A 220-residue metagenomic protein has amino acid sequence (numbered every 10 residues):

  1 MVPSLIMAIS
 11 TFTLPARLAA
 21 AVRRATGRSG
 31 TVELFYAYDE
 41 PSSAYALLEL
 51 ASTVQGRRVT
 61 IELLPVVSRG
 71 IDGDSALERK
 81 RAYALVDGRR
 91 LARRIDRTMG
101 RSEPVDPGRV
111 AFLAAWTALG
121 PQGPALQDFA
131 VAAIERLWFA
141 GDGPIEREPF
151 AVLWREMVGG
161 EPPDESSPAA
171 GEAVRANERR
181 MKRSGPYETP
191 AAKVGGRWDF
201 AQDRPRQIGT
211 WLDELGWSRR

Functional and structural regions predicted by a protein language model:
V2-L18, R28-T31, S42-Q55, A132-R220: C-terminal cap of thioredoxin/glutaredoxin-like
R24-A25: Short glycine/proline-rich turn/loop motifs
T31-E33, E62: A structural signal for isolated positions on well-ordered beta-strands in alpha/beta enzyme cores
L34-Y36, D72-D74, E161-D164: A short, structure-level motif marking secondary-structure boundaries and short turns
F35-A37, P104, G195-R197: Short strand-loop junctions, especially beta-strand C-caps/beta-turns that link beta-sheets to coils or alpha-helices
Y38, A44-W138, R219: Structural alpha/beta surface segment adjacent to cysteine/selenocysteine redox centers across thiol/disulfide enzymes
